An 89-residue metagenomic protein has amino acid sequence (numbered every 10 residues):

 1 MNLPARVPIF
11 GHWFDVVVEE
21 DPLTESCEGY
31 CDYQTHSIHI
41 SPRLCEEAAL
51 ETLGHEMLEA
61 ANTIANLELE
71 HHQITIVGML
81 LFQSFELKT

Functional and structural regions predicted by a protein language model:
N2-F10, D15-H39, L69: Catalytic zinc-binding patch centered on the HExxH motif and its immediate surroundings that defines zinc-dependent
E28, T52-L53, H72-Q73: Alpha-helix boundary/interfacial micro-motifs
D32-L53, I64: Short pre-active-site segment immediately N-terminal to the catalytic Zn-binding motif
L58-T63: Active-site-flanking alpha-helical
A65-T89: Post-HExxH zinc-binding segment in Zn-dependent metallohydrolases
